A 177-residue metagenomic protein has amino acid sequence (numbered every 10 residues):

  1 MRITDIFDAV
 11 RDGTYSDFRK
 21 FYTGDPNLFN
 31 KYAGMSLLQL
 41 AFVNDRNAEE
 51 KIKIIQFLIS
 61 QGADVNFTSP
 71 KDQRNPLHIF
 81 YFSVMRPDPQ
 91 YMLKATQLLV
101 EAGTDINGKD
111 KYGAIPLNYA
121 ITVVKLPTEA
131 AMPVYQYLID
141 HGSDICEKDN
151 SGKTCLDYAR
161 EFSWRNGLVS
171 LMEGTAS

Functional and structural regions predicted by a protein language model:
M1-I6, M132-Y135, H141-S143, N150-K153 (+1 more regions): Ankyrin-repeat-protein effector appendages
R2-I6, F29-N44, T68-V84, K109-V123 (+1 more regions): Ankyrin-repeat boundary/"N-cap" motif
D8-G13, L40-E50, I79-M92, Y119-A131 (+1 more regions): Ankyrin repeat A-helix N-terminal signature
R19-N27, I54-D64, K94-D105, V134-D144 (+1 more regions): Ankyrin repeat domain, specifically the short helix-to-loop turn at the C-terminus of the second helix of each repeat
Y22, S69, A159-R160: Short, flexible helix/strand-to-coil boundary loops that buttress conserved ligand/catalytic motifs in alpha/beta
A48-I52, K71-R74, P89-L93, D110: Alpha-helix initiation and capping sites
G62-A63, Y81-K109, I121-K125, M132-Y135 (+1 more regions): Eukaryote-skewed repeat-based solenoidal scaffolds used as protein-protein interaction platforms, primarily
